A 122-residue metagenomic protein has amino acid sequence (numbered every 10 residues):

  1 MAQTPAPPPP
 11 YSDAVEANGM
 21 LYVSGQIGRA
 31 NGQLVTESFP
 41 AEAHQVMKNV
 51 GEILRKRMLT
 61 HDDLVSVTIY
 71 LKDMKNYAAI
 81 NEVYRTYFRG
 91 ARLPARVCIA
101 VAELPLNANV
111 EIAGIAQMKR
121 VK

Functional and structural regions predicted by a protein language model:
M1-K122: Short, polar/acidic, helix-capping and beta-turn segments at strand->helix junctions that line the mouths
